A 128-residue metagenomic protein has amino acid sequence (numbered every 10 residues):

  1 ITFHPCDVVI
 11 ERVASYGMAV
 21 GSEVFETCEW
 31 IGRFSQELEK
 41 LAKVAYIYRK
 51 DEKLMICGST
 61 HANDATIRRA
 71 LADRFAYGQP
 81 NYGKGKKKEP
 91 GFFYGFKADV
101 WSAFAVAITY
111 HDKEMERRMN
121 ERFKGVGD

Functional and structural regions predicted by a protein language model:
I1-D128: Phosphate- and other anionic-substrate recognition elements at nucleic-acid/protein interfaces
